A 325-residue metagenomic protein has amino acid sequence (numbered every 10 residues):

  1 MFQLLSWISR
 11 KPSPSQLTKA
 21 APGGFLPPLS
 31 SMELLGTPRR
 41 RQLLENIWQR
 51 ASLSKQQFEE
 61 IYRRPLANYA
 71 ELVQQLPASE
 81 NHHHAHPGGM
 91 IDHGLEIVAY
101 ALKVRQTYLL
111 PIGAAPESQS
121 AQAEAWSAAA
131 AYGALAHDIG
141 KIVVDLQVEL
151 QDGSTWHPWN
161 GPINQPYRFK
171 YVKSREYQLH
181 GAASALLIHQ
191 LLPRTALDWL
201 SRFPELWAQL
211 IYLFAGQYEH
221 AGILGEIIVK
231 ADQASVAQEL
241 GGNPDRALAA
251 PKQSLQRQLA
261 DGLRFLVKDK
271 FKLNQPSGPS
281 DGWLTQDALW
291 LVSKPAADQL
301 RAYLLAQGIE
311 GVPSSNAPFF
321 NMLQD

Functional and structural regions predicted by a protein language model:
M1-W48, F214-D325: Terminal helices and disordered tails flanking the catalytic cores of nucleotide-processing hydrolases
A20-Y167, Y171: Acidic/His-rich, divalent-metal-binding segments that scaffold phosphate/diphosphate chemistry
S52-Q56, V73-Q74, L109, A196 (+3 more regions): Residue-level signal for secondary-structure boundary elements
A78, R105-K252, W283-D298, A302 (+1 more regions): Divalent metal-dependent catalytic cores for phosphoryl transfer on phosphate-bearing substrates
